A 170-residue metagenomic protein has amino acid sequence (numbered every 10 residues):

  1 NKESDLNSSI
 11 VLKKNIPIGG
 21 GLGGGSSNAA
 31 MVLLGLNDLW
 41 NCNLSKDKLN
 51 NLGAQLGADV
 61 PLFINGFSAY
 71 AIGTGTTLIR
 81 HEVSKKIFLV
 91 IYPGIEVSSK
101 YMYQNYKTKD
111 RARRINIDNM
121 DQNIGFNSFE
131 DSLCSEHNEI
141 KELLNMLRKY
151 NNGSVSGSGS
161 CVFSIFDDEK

Functional and structural regions predicted by a protein language model:
N1-I16: Helix-rich "cap/lid" substructures immediately adjacent to catalytic or cofactor-binding pockets
S9-K13, F63, S156: Solvent-exposed beta-strand sheet faces enriched in polar/charged residues
L12-K14, T74, P93, S158: A secondary-structure boundary/capping signal
P17, G153: Catalytic-site/binding-pocket detector for metal-dependent nucleotidyl cyclases and the c-di-GMP signaling machinery
G20-K48: DPxDG-like acidic metal-binding loop motif
G24-G25, V155-S160: Glycine-rich beta-strand-to-loop/alpha-helix junction loops that act as flexible
C42-N152, I165-K170: ATP-dependent small-molecule kinase catalytic core of the GHMP/sugar-kinase superfamily and closely related
